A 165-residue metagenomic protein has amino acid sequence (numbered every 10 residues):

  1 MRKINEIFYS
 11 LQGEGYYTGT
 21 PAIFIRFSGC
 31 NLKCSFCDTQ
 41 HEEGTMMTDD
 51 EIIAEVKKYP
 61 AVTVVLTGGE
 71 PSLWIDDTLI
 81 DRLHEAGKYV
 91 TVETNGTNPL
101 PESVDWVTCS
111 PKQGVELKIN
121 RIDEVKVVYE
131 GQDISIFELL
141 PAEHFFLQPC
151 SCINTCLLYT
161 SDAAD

Functional and structural regions predicted by a protein language model:
R2-Y9, P21-F24, K33-V104: Conserved Radical SAM active-site core
L11-G13: Short secondary-structure capping/turn segments at boundaries of alpha-helices and beta-strands
Y16: S-adenosyl-L-methionine
N31-L32, N154: Short, acidic Gly/Pro/Ser/Thr-rich loop/turn segments
V62-V90, T94-C156: Conserved glycine-rich "GG(E/T)P / GGGxP" loop and the immediately following alpha-helix in the radical SAM core
Y159-D165: Conserved small/polar residues in nucleotide/adenosyl-binding loops
